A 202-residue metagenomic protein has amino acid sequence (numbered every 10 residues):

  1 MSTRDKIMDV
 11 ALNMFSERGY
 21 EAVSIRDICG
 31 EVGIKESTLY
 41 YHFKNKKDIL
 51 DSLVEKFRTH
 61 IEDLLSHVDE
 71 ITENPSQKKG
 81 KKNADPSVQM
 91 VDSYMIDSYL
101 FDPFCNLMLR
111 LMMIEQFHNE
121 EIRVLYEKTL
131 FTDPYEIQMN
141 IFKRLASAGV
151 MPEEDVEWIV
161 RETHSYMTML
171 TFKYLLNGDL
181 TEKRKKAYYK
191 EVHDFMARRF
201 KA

Functional and structural regions predicted by a protein language model:
K6, V10, M14-K56: Helix-turn-helix
V10-E17, L64, M108-M112, Y166-Y174: Solvent-exposed, amphipathic alpha-helical segments
K44-D48, S52, L100, F117-E121 (+2 more regions): Residues in soluble alpha-helical coiled-coils and helical-bundle/repeat scaffolds
S52, S66-F104, I159-T163, K186-Y189: Hydrophobic alpha-helical connector segments
E55-E62, V68: Short, basic, alpha-helical segments at the C-terminal edge of helix-turn-helix-like DNA-binding modules
Y94-M95, L109-M113, T163, M167 (+1 more regions): Short alpha-helical scaffolding segments that buttress acidic/His motifs in well-ordered protein cores
L100-M113, F117-S147, K190: Amphipathic alpha-helical packing segments from all-alpha helical-bundle domains
V124, K128, T132, F142-D194: Hydrophobic/aromatic-rich alpha-helical bundle segments in the mid-to-C-terminal region
